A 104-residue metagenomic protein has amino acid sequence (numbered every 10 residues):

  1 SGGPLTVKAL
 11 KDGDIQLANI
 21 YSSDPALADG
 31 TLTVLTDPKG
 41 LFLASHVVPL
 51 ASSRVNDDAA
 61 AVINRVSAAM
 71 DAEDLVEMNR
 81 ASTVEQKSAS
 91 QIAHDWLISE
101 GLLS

Functional and structural regions predicted by a protein language model:
S1-K8: Short helix-initiation/N-cap motifs at beta->coil->alpha
L10, A18, V34-L35, P49-A51 (+1 more regions): Generic structural hydrophobic/aromatic packing signal, biased to beta-strands
D12-L17, A26-K39, A44: Ligand-binding "clamshell"
Y21-S23, S53: Short secondary-structure boundary segments
D37, S52-R54, V66: Short, loop-centered acidic/histidine patches that primarily coordinate divalent metals
A44-D57, V62: A bilobed periplasmic-binding-protein/Venus flytrap-type ligand-binding module shared by bacterial periplasmic
D58-L103: Ligand-binding clefts/hinges and TM-proximal coupling segments of bilobed small-molecule sensing domains
